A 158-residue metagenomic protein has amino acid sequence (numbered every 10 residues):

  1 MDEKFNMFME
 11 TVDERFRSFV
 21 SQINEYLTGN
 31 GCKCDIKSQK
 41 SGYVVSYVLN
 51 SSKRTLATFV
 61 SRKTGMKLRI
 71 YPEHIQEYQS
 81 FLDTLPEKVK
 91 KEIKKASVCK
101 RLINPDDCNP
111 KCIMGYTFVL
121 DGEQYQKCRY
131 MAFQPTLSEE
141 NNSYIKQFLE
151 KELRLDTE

Functional and structural regions predicted by a protein language model:
M1-E158: Charge-dense, helix-prone N-terminal extensions
